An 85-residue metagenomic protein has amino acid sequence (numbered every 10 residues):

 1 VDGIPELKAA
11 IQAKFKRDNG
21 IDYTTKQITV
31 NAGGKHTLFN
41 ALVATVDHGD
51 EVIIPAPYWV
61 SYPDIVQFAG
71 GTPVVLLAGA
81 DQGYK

Functional and structural regions predicted by a protein language model:
V1-G33, N40: N-terminal small-domain helix-loop-helix segment of the aminotransferase-like
T25, V43-K85: PLP-dependent aminotransferase-like
H36-T37, K85: Short, conserved clusters of charged catalytic residues that mark active-site and nucleotide-handling motifs
T37-L38, Y62: Short, hydrophobic alpha-helical packing/hinge segments within bilobed ligand-binding/sensory domains
